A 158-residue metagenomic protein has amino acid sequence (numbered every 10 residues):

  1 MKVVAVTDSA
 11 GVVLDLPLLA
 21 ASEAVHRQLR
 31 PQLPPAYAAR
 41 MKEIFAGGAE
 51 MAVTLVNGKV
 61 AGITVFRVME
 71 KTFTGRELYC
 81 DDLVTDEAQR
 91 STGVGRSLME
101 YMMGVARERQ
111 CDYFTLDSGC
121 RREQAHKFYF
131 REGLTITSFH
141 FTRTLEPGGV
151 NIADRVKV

Functional and structural regions predicted by a protein language model:
M1-G75, E100, T144-L145: Acetyl-CoA-dependent GNAT
K2, T135, F139-V158: Terminal substrate-recognition subdomain of acyl/acetyltransferases
A52, T64, L78, L83 (+1 more regions): Conserved GNAT-family N-acetyltransferase fold
M69-C80, R90, I136-T137: A conserved beta-turn-beta hairpin within the catalytic core of GNAT-like acetyltransferases that forms part
T85, S91-G104, R131: Conserved acetyl-CoA-binding loop-helix of GNAT-fold acetyltransferases
M99, A106-S118: Conserved GNAT acetyl-CoA-binding A-motif
M103, C120, Y129-F139: Conserved acetyl-CoA-binding loop of GNAT-fold acetyltransferases
T115-A125, T142-T144: Conserved beta-strand-loop-alpha-helix junction that forms the acyl-donor binding cleft
